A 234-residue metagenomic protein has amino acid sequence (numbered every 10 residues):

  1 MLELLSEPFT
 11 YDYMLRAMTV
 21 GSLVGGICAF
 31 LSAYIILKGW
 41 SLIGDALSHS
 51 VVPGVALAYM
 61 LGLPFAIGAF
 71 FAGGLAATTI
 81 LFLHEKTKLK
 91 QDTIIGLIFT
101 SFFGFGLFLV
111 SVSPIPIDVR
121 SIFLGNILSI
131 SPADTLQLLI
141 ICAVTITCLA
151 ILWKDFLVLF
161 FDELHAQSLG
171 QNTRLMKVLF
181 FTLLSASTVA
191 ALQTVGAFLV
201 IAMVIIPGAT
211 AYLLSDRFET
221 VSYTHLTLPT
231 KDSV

Functional and structural regions predicted by a protein language model:
L4-R16, T87, Q91, I95-K154: Transmembrane helix-bundle core of multi-pass membrane transporters and related energy-transducing complexes
F9-M60: Single transmembrane alpha-helix segments in multi-pass membrane proteins
M14-G25, L63-G73, A190-M203: Structural signature of hydrophobic alpha-helical transmembrane segments
M18-S22, A66-F71, G96-L97, T135-I140 (+2 more regions): Hydrophobic alpha-helical transmembrane segments
G26-L31, A66-I98, L226: Alpha-helical transmembrane segments within multi-pass membrane transporters and channels
I36-G54, P64-I67, L89-L97, L175 (+1 more regions): Short, non-helical or kinked segments that cap or interrupt transmembrane helices
T147-F180: Membrane-helix/interface signature in polytopic inner-membrane proteins
T224-T230: Conserved small/polar residues in nucleotide/adenosyl-binding loops
